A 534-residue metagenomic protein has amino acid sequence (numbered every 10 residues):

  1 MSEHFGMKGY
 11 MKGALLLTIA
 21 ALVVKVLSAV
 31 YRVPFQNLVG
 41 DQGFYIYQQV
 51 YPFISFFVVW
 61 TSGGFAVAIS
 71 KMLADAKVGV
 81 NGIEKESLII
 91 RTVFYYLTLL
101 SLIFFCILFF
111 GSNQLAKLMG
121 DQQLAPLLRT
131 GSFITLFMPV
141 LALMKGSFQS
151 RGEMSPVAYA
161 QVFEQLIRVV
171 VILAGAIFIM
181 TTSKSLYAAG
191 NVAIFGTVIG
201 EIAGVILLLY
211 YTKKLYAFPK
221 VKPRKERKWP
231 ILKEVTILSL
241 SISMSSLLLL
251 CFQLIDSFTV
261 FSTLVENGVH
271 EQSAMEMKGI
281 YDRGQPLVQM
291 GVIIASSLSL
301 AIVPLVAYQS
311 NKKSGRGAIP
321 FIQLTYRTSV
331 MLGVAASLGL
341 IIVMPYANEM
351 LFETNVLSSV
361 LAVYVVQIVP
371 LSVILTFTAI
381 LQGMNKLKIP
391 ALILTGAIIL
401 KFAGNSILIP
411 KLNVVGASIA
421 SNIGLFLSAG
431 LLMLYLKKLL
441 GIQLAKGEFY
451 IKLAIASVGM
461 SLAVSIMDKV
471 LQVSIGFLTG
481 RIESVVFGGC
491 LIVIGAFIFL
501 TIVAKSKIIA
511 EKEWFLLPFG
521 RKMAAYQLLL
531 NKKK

Functional and structural regions predicted by a protein language model:
M1-L27, E84, L88, R227-L249 (+2 more regions): N-terminal membrane topogenesis motif
F5, G9-V67, F109, I134 (+1 more regions): Signature of the first transmembrane helix
Y45-S62, S241, S273-A295, R327-T328: Alpha-helical transmembrane segments of polytopic membrane transporters and translocases
D75-V93, M277-V365, V369: Specific pore-lining/lateral-gate transmembrane helices of multi-pass inner-membrane transport and insertion machines
M138-A160, V366-L394: Membrane-interface junctions at transmembrane-helix termini in multi-pass inner-membrane proteins
S155, L166-V205, K388, I398-G430 (+3 more regions): Membrane-interface helix-loop junctions in multi-pass transport and translocation proteins
G175-I179, F195, I199-K225, L425-V473 (+1 more regions): C-terminal transmembrane helix end/exit motif
V265, D468-K534: Membrane-proximal transmembrane or re-entrant/amphipathic helices at the cytosolic face
